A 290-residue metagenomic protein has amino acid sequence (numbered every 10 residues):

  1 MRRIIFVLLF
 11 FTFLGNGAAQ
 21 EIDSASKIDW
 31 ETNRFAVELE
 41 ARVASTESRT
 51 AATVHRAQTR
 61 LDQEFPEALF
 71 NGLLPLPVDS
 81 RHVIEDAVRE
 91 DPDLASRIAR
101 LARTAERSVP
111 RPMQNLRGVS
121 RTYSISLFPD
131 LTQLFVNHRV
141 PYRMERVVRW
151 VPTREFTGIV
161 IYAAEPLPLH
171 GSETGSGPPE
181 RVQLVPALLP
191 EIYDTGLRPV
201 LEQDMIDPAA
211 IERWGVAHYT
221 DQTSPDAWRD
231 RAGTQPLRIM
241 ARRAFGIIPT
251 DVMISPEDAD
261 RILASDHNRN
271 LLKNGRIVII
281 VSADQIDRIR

Functional and structural regions predicted by a protein language model:
I4-F13: Sec-dependent N-terminal signal peptides
A18-R290: Domain-level marker for long, solvent-exposed, non-transmembrane regions
